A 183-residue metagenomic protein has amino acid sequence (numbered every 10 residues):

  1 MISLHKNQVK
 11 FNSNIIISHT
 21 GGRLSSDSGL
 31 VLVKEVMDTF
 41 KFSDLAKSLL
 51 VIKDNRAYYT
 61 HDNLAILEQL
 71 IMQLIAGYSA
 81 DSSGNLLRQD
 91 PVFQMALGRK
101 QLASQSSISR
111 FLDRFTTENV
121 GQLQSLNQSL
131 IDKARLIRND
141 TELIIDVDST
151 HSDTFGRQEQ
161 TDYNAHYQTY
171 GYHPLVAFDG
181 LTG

Functional and structural regions predicted by a protein language model:
M1-T182: Dynamic "connector" segments at or just before major functional cores
